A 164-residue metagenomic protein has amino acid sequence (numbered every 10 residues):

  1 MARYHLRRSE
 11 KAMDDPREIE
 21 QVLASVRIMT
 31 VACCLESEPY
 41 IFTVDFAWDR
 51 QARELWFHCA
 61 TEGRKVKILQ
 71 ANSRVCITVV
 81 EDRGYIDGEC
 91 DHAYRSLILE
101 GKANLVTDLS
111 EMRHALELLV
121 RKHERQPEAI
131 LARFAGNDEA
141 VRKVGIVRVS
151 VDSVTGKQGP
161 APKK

Functional and structural regions predicted by a protein language model:
M1-A24: Extreme N-terminal tail/first-helix region
A2-E10, G84-K164: Charged, gly/pro-rich active-site loop segments
M13-D14, S25-T30, A129-L131: Short Pro/Gly-enriched beta-strand edge/turn motifs at strand-loop
Q21, T61-R64, R148: N-acyltransferase acceptor-side catalytic subdomain
V22-L23, I68-L69, L119: A generic structural signal for nonpolar/aromatic side chains embedded in well-ordered alpha-helices
V26-T61, I77: Short beta-strand segments
T30, W56, C76, E100 (+1 more regions): Beta-strand secondary-structure signal
K65-Y94: Helix-adjacent hinge/juxtasegments
